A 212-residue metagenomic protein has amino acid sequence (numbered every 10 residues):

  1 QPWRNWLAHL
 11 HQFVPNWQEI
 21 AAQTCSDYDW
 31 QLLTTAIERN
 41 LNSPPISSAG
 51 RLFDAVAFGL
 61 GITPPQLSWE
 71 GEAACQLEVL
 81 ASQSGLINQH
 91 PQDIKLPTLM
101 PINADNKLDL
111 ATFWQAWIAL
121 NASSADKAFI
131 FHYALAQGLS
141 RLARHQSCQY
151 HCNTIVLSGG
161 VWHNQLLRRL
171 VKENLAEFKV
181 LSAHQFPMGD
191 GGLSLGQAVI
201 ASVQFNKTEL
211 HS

Functional and structural regions predicted by a protein language model:
P2-H11, Y133-A136, L181-S212: Glycine-rich phosphate-binding/hydrolytic loop that grips phosphoryl groups
N5-C152, Q165-L170: A contiguous, well-structured pocket-lining segment that forms one wall/lid of small-molecule binding clefts in soluble
A49, V56, G159, H184-Q185: Fold-independent oxyanion-binding glycine-rich loops and adjacent beta-strand/coil segments at enzyme active sites
L52, V161-W162, L193-S194, A198: Gly/Ser/Thr-rich beta-alpha loop segments that engage phosphate groups in nucleotides
G61-T63, W162-H163, Q185-P187, I200: Short, glycine-/Ser/Thr-/acidic-enriched flexible segments
A128, H132, G160, H184: Glycine- and other small-residue-rich loops at beta-strand/loop junctions that grip anionic moieties
L142-Q149, N174-F178, A198-F205: Hydrophobic alpha-helical segments
N153-S158, Q165, V171-L193: Conserved phosphate-binding/catalytic loops in two-lobed NTP-binding clefts
